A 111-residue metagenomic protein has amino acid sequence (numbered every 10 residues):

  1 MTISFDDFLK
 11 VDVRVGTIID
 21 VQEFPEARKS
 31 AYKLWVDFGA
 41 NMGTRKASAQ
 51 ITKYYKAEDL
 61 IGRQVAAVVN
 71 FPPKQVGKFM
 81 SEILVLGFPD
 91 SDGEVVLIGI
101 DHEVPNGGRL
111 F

Functional and structural regions predicted by a protein language model:
M1-F111: Phosphate-backbone binding interfaces of nucleic-acid-interacting proteins
